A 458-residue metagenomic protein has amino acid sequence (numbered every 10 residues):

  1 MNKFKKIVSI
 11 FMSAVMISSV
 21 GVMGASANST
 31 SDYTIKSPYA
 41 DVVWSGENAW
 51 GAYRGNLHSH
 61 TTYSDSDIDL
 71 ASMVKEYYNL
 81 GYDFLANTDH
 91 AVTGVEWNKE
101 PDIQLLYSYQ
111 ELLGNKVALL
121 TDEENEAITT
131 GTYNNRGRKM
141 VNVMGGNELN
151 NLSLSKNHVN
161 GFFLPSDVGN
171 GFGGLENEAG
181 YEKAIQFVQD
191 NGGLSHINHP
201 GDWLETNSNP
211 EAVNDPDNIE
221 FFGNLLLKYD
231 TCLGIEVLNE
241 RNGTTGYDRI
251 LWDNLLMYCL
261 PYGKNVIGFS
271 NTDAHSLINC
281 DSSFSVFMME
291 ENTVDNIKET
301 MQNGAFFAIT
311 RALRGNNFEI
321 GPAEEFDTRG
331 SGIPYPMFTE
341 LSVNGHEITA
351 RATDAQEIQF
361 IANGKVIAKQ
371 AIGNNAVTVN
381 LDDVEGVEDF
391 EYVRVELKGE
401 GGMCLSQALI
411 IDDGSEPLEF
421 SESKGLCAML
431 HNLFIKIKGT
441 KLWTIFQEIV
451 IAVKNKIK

Functional and structural regions predicted by a protein language model:
M1-F11: Bacterial N-terminal signal peptides that target proteins for export
F11-S19: Bacterial N-terminal signal peptides
M12, Y53, L80-G81, K139 (+9 more regions): Residues that flank catalytic or metal-binding motifs in active/ligand-binding sites
S18-Y33: Sec-dependent signal peptide cleavage junction
S29-A49, S64, L70-V74, Y262-I267 (+1 more regions): C-terminal functional module detector
D32-S208, E236-L251, N271-A274, E400-L409: A metal-dependent hydrolase metal-coordination microenvironment
I103-L105, N214, S285-M288: Short, hinge-like loop/turn segments at secondary-structure boundaries
G173-C280, A350, D354-I367, V393: Domain-core and long-helix interface of multi-subunit machines
